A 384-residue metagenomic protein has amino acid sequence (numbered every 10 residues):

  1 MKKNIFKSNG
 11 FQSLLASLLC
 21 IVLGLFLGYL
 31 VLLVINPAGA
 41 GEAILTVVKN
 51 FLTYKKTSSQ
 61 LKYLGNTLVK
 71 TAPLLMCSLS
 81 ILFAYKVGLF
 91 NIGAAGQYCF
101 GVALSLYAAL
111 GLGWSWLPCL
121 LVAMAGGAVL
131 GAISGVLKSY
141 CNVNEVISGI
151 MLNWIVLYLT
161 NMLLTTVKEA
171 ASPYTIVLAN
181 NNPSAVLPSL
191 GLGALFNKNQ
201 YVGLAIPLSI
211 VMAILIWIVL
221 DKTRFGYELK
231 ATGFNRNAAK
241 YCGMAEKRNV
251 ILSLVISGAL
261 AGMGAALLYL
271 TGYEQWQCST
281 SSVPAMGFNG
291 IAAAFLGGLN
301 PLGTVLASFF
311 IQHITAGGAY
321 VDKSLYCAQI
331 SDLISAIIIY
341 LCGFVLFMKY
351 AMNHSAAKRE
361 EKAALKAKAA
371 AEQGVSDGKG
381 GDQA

Functional and structural regions predicted by a protein language model:
M1-I21, V34, F234, Y241 (+2 more regions): Cytosolic-side transmembrane-helix boundaries in multi-pass membrane proteins
K2-M76, P118: Membrane-interfacial amphipathic/re-entrant helices at transmembrane-helix boundaries
N4-L15, Y85-I92, G111-W116, L120-N182 (+3 more regions): Short loop segments and helix-boundary regions at transmembrane helix junctions of multi-pass inner-membrane proteins
V22, T71-L82, Q97-A103, A125-A132 (+7 more regions): Hydrophobic alpha-helical segments embedded in the membrane of multi-pass proteins
L32-P37, T53-G111, M124, A128-V143 (+3 more regions): Single transmembrane alpha-helix segments in multi-pass membrane proteins
T57, N153-K222, I330: Transmembrane helix-bundle core of multi-pass membrane transporters and related energy-transducing complexes
V129, F196-W276, L302: Helix-loop-helix "hairpin" substructures at the membrane interface of multi-pass membrane proteins
L260-A261, L270-A336: Transmembrane alpha-helical segments in multi-pass inner-membrane proteins
